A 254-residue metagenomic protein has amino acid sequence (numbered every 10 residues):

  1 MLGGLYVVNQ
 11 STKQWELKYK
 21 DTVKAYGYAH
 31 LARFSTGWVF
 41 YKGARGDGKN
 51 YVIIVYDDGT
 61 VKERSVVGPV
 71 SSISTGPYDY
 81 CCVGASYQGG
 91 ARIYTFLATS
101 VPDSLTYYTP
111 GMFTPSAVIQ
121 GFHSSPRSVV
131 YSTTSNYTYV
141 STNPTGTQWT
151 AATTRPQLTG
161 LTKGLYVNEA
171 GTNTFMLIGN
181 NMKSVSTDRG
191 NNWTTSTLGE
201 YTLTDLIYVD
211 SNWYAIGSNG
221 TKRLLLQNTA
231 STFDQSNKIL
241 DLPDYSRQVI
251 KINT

Functional and structural regions predicted by a protein language model:
M1, T36-Y41, Y78-V83, S125-Y131 (+3 more regions): Entry beta-strands of beta-propeller and related beta-repeat scaffolds
V7-V8, V55, F96-S100, S141-N143 (+2 more regions): Conserved Ser/Thr-centered positions that define the repeating blades of beta-propeller domains
W15-D21, T60-S65, D103-G111, W149-R155 (+2 more regions): A short beta-strand motif characteristic of beta-propeller blades
K24-S35, V66-Y78, P110-S125, L158-N168 (+2 more regions): Repeated scaffold domains used in trafficking and secretory/extracellular systems, primarily beta-propellers
A44-G48, S86-G90, Y137, M182 (+1 more regions): Short glycine/acidic-enriched loop and turn motifs that connect beta-strands
W149, F175, W193, L206 (+1 more regions): Fold-core signature of tandem repeat domains
